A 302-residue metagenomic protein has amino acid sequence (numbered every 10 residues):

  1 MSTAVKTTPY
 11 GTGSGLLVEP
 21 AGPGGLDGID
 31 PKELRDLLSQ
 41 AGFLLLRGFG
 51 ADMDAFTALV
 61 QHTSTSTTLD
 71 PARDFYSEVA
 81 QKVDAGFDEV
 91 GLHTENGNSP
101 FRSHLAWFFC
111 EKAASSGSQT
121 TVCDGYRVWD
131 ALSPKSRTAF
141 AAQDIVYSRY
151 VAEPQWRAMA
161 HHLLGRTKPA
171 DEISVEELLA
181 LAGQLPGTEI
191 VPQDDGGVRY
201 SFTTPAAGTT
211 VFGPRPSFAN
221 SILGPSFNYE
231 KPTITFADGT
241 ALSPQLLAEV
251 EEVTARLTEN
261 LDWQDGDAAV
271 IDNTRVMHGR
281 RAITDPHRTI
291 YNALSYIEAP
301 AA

Functional and structural regions predicted by a protein language model:
M1-G25, Y76, G86-L92, F101-A268 (+1 more regions): Active-site environment of non-heme Fe oxygenases that use a 2-His-1-carboxylate facial triad
M1-N98: N-terminal non-catalytic cap/leader segment that marks the start of a structured domain
R47, D272-N273: Residue-level recognition of conserved beta-strand edge/terminus positions
